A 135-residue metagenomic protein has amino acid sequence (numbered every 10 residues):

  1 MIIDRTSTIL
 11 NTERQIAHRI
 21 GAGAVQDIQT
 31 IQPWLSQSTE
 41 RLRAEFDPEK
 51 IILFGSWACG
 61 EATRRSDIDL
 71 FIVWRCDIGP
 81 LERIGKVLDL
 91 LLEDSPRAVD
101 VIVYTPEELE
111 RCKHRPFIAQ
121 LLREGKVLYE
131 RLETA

Functional and structural regions predicted by a protein language model:
I2-K50, C59-R64, W74-A135: Catalytic core of pol beta-like nucleotidyltransferases
F54-S56: Glycine-rich beta-strand-to-loop/alpha-helix junction loops that act as flexible
D69-V73: Short beta-strand->loop micro-motif that forms the acidic, two-metal-ion catalytic signature in nucleotide-processing
